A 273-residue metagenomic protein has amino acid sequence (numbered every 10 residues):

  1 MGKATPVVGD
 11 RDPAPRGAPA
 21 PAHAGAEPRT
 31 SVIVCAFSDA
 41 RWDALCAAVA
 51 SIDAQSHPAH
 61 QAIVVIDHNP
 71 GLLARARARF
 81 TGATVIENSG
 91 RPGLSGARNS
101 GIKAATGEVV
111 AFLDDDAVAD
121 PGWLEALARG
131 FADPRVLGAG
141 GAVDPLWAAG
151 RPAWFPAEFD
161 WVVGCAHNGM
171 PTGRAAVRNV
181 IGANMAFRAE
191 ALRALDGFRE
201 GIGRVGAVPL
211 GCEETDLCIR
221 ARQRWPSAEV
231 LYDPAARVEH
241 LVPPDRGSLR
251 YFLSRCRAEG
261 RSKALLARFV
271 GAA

Functional and structural regions predicted by a protein language model:
M1-S51: N-proximal low-complexity "stem/linker" segments adjacent to membrane-targeting elements
V49-A59: Short, acidic, metal-binding catalytic loop of nucleotide-sugar glycosyltransferases
N88-A105: Glycine-rich, basic loop-to-helix element that forms the pyrophosphate-binding segment of sugar-nucleotide handling
V110: Short aromatic/hydrophobic "clamp" motif used to bind/position activated sugar donors
G122-F155: Conserved donor NDP-sugar-binding/catalytic core segment of glycosyltransferases
G141, E158-V177: Short, flexible, basic/aromatic active-site loop/helix in glycosyltransferases
N184-F187, A191-D196, I202-A236: A short, conserved alpha-helix in the catalytic core of glycosyltransferases
P209, Q223, A235, S248-A273: Catalytic core of nucleotide-sugar-dependent glycosyltransferases
